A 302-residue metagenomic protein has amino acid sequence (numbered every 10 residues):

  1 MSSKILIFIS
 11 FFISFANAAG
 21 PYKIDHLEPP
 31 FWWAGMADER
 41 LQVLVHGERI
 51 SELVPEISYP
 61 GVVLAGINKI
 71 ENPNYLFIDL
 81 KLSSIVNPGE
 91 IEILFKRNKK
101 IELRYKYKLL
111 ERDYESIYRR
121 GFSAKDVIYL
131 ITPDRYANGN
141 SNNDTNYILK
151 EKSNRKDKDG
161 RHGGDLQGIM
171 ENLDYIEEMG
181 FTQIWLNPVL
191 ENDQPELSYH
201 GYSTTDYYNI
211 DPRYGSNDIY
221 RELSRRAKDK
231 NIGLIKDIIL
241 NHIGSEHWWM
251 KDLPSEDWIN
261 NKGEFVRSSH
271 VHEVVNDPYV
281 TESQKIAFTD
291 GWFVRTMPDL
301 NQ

Functional and structural regions predicted by a protein language model:
K4-S14: Bacterial N-terminal signal peptides
A19-E52, L109-D113, Y118: Beta-strand/beta-sandwich contexts
M36-E39, F122-A124, M179: Short, surface-exposed loop/turn motifs at beta-strand boundaries within globular domains
M36-K99: Immunoglobulin-like IPT/TIG beta-sandwich domains and homologous Ig-like subdomains
L44, L130-T132, W185, G233: Residues within well-ordered beta-strands of beta-sheet-rich folds
I101-L110: Edge beta-strands of extracellular beta-sandwich domains
L109-L130, R135, G139: Low-complexity, Pro/Ser/Thr- and charge-rich linker/hinge segments at domain boundaries
A137-T182, P188-Q302: Substrate-binding/active-site clefts of carbohydrate-active enzymes
